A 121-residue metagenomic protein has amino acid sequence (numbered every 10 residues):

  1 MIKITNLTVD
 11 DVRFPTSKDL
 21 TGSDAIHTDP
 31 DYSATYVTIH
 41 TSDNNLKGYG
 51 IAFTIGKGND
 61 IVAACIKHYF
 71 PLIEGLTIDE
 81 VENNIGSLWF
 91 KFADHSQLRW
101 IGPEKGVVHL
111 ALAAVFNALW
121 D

Functional and structural regions predicted by a protein language model:
M1-G56: Structured beta-strand/loop patches that form or line metal/cofactor-binding pockets in enzymes
H40-D121: Metal- or metallocofactor-binding catalytic centers and their adjacent structured scaffolds across diverse enzyme
